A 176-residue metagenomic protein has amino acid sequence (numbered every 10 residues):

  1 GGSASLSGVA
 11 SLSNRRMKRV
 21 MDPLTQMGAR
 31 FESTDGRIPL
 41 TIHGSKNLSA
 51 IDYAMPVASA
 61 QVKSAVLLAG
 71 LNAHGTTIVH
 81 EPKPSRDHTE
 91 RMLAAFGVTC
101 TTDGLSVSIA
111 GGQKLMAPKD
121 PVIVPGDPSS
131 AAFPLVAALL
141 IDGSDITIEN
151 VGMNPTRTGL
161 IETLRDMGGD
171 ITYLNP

Functional and structural regions predicted by a protein language model:
G1-P176: Structural preference for solvent-exposed beta-strand-turn elements and adjacent flexible terminal/loop segments within
